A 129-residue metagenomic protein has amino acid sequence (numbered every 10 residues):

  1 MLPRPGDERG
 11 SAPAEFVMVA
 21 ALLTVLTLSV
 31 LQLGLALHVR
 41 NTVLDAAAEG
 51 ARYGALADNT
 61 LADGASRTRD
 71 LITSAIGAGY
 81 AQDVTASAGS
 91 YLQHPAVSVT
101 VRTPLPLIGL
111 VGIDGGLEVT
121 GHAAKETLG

Functional and structural regions predicted by a protein language model:
M1-R67: Alpha-helical assembly-interface signal, strongest on the long, hydrophobic N-terminal helix that forms
L2-P3, A62-G129: Short, conserved structural patches
